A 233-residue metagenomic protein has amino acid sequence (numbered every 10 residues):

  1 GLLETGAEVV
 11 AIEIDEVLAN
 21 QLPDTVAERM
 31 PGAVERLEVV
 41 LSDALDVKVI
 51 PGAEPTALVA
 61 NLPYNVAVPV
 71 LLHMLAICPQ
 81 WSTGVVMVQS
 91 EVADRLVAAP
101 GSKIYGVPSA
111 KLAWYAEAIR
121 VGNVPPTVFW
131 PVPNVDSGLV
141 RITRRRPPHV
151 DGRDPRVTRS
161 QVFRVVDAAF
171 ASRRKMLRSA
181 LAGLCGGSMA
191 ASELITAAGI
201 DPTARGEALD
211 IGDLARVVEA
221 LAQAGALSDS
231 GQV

Functional and structural regions predicted by a protein language model:
G1-V165, T196, E207, R216-E219 (+1 more regions): Catalytic cores of RNA-modifying enzymes
D167-V233: C-terminal lobe and adjacent flexible extensions of AdoMet/dcAdoMet transferase-like proteins
